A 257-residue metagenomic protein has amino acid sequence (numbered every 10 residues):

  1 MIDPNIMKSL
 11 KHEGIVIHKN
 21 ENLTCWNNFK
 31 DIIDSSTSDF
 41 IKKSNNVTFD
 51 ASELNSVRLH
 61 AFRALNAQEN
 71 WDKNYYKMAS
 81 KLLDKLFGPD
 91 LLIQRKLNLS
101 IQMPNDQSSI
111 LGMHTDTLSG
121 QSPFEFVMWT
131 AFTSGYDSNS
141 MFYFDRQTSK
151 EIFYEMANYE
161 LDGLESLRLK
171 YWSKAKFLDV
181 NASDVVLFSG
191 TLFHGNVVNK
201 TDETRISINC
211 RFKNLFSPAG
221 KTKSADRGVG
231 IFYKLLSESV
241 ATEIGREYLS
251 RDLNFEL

Functional and structural regions predicted by a protein language model:
M1-L86, D90, S250-L257: N-terminal auxiliary "cap/dimerization" subdomain that precedes the catalytic jelly-roll/cupin core of mononuclear
P89-N98: A short coil-to-beta-strand element that immediately follows conserved catalytic motifs
R95, F124, D137, T204-I208: Residues that flank catalytic or metal-binding motifs in active/ligand-binding sites
L97-L99, M128, I208-F212: A structural signal for short, well-ordered beta-strand segments
I101-D116, T191-L192: Conserved short histidine dyad/triad with adjacent acidic residue
M103, F132-S134, F212-N214: Non-catalytic surface loops within mature trypsin-like serine protease
S109-V180: Catalytic core of non-heme Fe(II) oxygenases with the double-stranded beta-helix
S149-L257: Conserved double-stranded beta-helix
